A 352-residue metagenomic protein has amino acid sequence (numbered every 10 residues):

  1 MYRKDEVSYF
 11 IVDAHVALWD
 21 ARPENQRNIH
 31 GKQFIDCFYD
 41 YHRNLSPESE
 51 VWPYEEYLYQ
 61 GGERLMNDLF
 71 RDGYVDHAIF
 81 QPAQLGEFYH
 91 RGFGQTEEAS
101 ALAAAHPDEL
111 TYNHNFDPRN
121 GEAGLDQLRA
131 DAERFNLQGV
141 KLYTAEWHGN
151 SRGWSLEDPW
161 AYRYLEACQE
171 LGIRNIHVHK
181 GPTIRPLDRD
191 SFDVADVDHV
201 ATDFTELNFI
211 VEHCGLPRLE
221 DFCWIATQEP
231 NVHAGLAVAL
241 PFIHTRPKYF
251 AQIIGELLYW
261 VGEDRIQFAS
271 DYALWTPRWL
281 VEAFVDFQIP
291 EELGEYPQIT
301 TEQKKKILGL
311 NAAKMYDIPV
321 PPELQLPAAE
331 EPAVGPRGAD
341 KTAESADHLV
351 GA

Functional and structural regions predicted by a protein language model:
M1-A14, D20-L69, H77, W260-Q267 (+1 more regions): Mid-to-C-terminal alpha-helical segments outside catalytic/metal-binding sites
H15, A78, Y112, V140 (+7 more regions): Divalent metal-coordination and catalytic microenvironments
H15-A21, H179, H213: Histidine-centered divalent metal-coordination motifs
L18-W19, P182, L216, L274: Short active-site segment of divalent metal-dependent hydrolases/proteases that encodes the spacing between
R22-I29, G92, L125-Q127, R152-W154 (+5 more regions): Short aromatic-enriched loop/helix-cap "lid" or pocket-rim segments at secondary-structure transitions that line
Q60-N67, G94-S100, G124-L128, V194-V197 (+2 more regions): Alpha-helical scaffolding within the catalytic cores of extracellular/periplasmic polymer-degrading hydrolases
D76-S191: Active-site gating/metal-coordination segments in enzymes
Q138-G139, G153-F268, L293-Q303, L326-G351: Catalytic pocket-lining loop regions of alpha/beta-barrel enzymes, especially the amidohydrolase/enolase/GH5 lineages
